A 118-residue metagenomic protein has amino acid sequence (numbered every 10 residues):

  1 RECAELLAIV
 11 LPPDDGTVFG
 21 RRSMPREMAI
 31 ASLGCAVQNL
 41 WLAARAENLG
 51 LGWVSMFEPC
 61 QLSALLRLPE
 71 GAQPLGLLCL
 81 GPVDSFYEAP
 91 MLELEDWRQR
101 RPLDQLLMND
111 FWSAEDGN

Functional and structural regions predicted by a protein language model:
R1-L33: Glycine/small-residue-rich phosphate/adenosyl-binding loop
C3-L6, G50, L75: Short, surface-exposed beta-edge/turn micro-motifs
L11, M56, P82: Short secondary-structure boundary segments
M28, L49-Q61: GST superfamily/GST-like fold recognition
Q61-P74: Short, electropositive alpha-helical surface patch
L77-N118: C-terminal helix-cap and adjacent tail motif
